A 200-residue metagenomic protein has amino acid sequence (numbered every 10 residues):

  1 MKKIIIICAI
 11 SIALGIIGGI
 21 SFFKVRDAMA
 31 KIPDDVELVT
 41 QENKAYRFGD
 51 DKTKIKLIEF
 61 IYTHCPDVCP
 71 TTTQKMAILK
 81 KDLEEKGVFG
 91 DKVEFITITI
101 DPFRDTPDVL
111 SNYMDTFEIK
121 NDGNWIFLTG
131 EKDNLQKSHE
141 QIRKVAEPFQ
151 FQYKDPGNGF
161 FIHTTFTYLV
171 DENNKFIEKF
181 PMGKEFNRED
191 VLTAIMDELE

Functional and structural regions predicted by a protein language model:
M1-V39, M196-E200: N-terminal targeting signals for export/organelle localization
P33-D34, I55-K56, T164-F166: Short loop/turn microsegments at loop-to-beta-strand junctions
E37-I55: A short beta-strand-turn-helix
N43, Y62-C65, M76, L110 (+2 more regions): Buried hydrophobic packing residues in well-ordered domains
G49-T72, M76, F95-I96: Short active-site neighborhood of thiol/selenol oxidoreductases, capturing the structured segment around
K75-V145: Structural microenvironment flanking redox-active thiols in thiol-disulfide oxidoreductases
Q152, P156-E200: Thiol-/selenol-based redox modules, centered on thioredoxin-like and closely related oxidoreductase domains
